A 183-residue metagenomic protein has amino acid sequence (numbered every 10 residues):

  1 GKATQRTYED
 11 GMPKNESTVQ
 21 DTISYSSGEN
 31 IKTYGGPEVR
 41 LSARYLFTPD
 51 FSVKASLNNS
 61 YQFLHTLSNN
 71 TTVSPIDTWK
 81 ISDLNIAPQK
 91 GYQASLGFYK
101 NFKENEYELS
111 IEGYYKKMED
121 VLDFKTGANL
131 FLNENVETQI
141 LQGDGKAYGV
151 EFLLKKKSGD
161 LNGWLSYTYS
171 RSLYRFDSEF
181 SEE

Functional and structural regions predicted by a protein language model:
G1-T48, S52, F63, E179: Signature of Gram-negative outer-membrane beta-barrel scaffolds
T4-P13, T66-S74, W79, V121-N129 (+3 more regions): Outer-membrane beta-barrel translocator domains and adjoining extracellular loop/strand segments of Gram-negative
M12-G28, N58-S60, E112, T126 (+2 more regions): Feature marks flexible
T22-N30, T78-L84, F98, N135-L141 (+2 more regions): Extracellular loop and loop/strand-boundary signature of outer-membrane beta-barrel proteins
T33-P37, K90-A94, D144-Y148, K157-G159: Residues that define the transmembrane beta-barrel architecture of outer-membrane proteins
G35, A43-Y45, N59, P88 (+3 more regions): Residue-level signature of outer-membrane beta-barrel architecture
L46, S52-N58, L64, S68 (+2 more regions): Membrane-embedded beta-barrel scaffold of Gram-negative outer-membrane proteins
Y114-K117, V136-E183: Gram-negative outer-membrane beta-barrel transporters
